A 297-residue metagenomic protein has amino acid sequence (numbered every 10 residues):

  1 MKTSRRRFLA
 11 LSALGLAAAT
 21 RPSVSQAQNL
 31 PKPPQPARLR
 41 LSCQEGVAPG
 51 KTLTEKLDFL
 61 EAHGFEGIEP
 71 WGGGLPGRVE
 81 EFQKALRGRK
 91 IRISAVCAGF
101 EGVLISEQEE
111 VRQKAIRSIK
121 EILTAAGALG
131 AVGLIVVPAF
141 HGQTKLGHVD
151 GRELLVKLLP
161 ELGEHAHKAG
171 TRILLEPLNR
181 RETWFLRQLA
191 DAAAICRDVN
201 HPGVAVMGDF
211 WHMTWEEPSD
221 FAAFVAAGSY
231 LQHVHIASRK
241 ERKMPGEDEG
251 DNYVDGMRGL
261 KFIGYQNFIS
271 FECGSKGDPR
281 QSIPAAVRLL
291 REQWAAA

Functional and structural regions predicted by a protein language model:
K2-S42, K51-E61, A131-V132, L186-G208 (+1 more regions): Histidine-acidic metal/acid-base catalytic patches
R7-T20, Q28, P33-P36, I105 (+2 more regions): Active-site acidic/histidine proton-transfer and metal-coordination neighborhood in alpha/beta enzyme cores
L41, I93, I173: Hydrophobic anchor at the start of a short beta-strand that flanks the dinucleotide cofactor-binding loop
S42-C43, G99-F100, R180, R239-K240: Residue-level signal for pocket-adjacent positions within structured domains
V47, E66, P70-G163, R242-M244 (+3 more regions): Structural motif corresponding to the early beta-alpha repeats
H63, R89, A169: Conserved dinucleotide-binding and phosphotransfer motif residues
